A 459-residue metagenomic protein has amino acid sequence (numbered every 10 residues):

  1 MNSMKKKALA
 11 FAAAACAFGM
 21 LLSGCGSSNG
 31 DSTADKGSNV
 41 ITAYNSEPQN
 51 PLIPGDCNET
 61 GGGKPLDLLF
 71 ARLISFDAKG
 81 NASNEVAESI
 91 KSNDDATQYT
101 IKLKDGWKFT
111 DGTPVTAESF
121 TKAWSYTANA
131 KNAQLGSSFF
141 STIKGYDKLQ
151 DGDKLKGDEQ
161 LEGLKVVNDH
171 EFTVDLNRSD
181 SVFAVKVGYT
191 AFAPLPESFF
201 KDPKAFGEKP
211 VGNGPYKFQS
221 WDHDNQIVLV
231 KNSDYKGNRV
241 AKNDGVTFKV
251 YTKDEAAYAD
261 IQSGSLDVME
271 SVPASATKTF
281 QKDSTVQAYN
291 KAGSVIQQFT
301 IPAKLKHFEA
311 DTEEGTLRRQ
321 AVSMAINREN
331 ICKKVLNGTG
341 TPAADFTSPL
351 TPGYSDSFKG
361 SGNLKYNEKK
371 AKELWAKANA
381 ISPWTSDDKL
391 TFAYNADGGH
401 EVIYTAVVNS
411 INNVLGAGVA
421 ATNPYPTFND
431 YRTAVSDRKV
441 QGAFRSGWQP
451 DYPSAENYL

Functional and structural regions predicted by a protein language model:
L21-G24: C-terminal motif of bacterial Sec signal peptides marking the signal peptidase cleavage site
Y44-D94, V211: N-terminal lobe/hinge region of extracytoplasmic solute-binding protein
K102, S119-K122, Y126-A128, N132-P196: Surface-exposed binding/hinge segments that line and control ligand-binding clefts or catalytic entry sites
T116-A123, D169-D175, G214-P215, N243-G245 (+2 more regions): Alpha-helical secondary-structure segments
H170, L176-A241, G245: Gly/Pro-rich hinge or "lid" segments in bacterial periplasmic/extracellular proteins
F199-G207, D234-T279, S294: Ligand-site clamp/hinge motif
T341-A378, D397-V402: Structural transition elements
A376-P450: Ligand/substrate-recognition segments at binding pockets and active sites
